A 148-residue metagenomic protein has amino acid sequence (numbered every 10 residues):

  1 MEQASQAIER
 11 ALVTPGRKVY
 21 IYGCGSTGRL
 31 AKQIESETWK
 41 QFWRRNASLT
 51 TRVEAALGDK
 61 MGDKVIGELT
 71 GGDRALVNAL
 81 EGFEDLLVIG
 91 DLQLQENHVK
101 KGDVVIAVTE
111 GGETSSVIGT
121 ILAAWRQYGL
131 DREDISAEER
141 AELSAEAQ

Functional and structural regions predicted by a protein language model:
M1-L12: A short, well-structured juxtamembrane/interface segment
P15-G16: Glycine-centered short loops/turns at secondary-structure junctions
V19-Q148: Glycine-rich phosphate-binding loops that contact phosphosugars or nucleotide phosphates
